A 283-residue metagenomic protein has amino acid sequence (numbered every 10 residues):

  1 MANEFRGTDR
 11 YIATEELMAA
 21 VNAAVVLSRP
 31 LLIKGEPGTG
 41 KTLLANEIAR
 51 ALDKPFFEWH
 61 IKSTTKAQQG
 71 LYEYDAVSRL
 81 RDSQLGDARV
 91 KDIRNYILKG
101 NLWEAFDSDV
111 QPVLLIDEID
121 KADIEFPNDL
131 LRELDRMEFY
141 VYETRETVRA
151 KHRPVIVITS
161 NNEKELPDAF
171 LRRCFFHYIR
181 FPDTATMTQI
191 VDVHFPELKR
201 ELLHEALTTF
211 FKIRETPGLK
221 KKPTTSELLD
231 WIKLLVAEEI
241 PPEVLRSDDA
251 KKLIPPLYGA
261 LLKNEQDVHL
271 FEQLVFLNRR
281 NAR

Functional and structural regions predicted by a protein language model:
M1-R283: C-terminal regulatory/interaction module of P-loop NTP-utilizing enzymes
